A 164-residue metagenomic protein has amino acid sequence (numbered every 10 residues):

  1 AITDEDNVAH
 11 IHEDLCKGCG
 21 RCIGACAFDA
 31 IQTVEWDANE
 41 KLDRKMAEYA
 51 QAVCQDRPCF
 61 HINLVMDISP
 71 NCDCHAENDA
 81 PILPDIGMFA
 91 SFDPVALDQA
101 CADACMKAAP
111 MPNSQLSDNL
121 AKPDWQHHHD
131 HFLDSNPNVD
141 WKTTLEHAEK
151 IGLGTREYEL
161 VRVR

Functional and structural regions predicted by a protein language model:
A1-R164: Extended, low-polarity segments enriched in aliphatic/aromatic residues
